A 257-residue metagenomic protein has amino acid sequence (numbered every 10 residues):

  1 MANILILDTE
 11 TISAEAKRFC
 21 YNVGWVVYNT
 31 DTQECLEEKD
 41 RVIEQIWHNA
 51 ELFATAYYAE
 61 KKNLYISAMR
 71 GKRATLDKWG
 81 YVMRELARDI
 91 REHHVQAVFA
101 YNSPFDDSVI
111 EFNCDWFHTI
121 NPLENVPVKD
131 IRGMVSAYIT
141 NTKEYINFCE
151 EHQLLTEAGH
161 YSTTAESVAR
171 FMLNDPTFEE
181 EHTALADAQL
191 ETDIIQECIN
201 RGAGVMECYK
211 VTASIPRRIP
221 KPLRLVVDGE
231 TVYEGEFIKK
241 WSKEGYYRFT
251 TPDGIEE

Functional and structural regions predicted by a protein language model:
A2-T9, V211, V232-E234, G254: Charged, amphipathic alpha-helical segments
A2-V109: Conserved non-catalytic scaffold segment of RNase H-like nuclease domains
A14-C20, Q33, A97, S108-V128 (+1 more regions): Catalytic phosphate/metal-binding cores of nucleic-acid and nucleotide-processing enzymes, i.e., regions that mediate
Q33, T140-I146, C198-V205: Short helix-capping/linker segments at secondary-structure and domain boundaries
L36-Q45, Y233-I238, E256-E257: Short amphipathic beta-strand/extended segments with alternating polar/hydrophobic composition
Q45-R70, R132-A188: Active-site-proximal helix-loop-helix substrate-binding element of RNase H-like nuclease domains
A97-P104, S108-V109, N113-C114, E150-R218: Acidic, Mg2+-coordinating catalytic module of metal-dependent nucleases/exonucleases that use a two-metal-ion mechanism
R217-I255: Acidic, low-complexity, intrinsically disordered interaction modules
